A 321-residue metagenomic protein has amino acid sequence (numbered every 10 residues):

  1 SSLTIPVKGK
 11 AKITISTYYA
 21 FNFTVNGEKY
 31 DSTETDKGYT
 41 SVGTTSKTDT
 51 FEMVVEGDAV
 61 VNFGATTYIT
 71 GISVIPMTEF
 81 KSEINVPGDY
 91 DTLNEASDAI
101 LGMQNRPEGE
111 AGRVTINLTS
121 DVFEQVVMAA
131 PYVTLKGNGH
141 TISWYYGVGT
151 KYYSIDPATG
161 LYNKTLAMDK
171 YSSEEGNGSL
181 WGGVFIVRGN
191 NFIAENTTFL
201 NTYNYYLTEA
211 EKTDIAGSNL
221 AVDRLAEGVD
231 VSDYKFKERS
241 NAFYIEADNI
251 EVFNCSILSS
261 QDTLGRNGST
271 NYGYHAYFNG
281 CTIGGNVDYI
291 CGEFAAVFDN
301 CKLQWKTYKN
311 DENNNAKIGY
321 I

Functional and structural regions predicted by a protein language model:
S1-K10, Y19-N22, K47-F51, Y68-I69: Short beta-strands within extracellular/lumenal beta-sheet-rich domains
K8-K10, T33, E56-D58, D121 (+2 more regions): Tight coil/turn sites that cap or link beta-strands
I13, T50-T66: Noncatalytic modules at the cell exterior or secretory-pathway interfaces, chiefly beta-strand-rich lectin/adhesion
I13-I15, A96: Extracellular/surface recognition and adhesion modules
Y19-S32: Short, surface-exposed beta-strand/strand-loop-strand elements in extracellular ectodomains
K29-E56: Extracellular carbohydrate recognition and processing domains and analogous Trp-centered ligand-binding platforms
A65-E79: Exposed low-complexity, polar/acidic, P/S/T/G-rich flexible segments that act as propeptides, protease-susceptible
F80-N85, D91-I321: Sequence-level preference for short, compositionally simple segments enriched in small aliphatic or small polar residues
